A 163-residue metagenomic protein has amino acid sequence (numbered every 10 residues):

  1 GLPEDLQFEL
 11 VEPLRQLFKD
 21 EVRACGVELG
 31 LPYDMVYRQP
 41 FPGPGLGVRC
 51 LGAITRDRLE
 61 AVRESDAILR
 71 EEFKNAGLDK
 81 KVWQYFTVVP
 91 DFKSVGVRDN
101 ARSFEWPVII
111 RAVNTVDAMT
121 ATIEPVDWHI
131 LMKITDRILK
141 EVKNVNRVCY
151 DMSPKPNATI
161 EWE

Functional and structural regions predicted by a protein language model:
G1-E163: ATP/NTP-dependent adenylation/nucleotidyl-transfer catalytic domains that generate, transfer, or process NMP-activated
